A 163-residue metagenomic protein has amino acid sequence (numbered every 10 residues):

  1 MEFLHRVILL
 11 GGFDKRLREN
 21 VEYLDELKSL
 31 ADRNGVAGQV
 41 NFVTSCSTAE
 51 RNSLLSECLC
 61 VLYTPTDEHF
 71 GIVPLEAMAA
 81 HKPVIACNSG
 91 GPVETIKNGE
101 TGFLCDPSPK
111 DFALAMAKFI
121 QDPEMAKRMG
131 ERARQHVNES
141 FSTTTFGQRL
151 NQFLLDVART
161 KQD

Functional and structural regions predicted by a protein language model:
V21-C46: Nucleotide-activated donor-binding/catalytic signature segment of Leloir-type glycosyltransferases, i.e., the conserved
S45, S53-C58: Short alpha-helical donor nucleotide-sugar binding micro-motif in glycosyltransferases
L59, A79-H81: A short alpha->beta transition loop at the rim of the catalytic pocket in nucleotide-sugar-dependent
T66: Aromatic "clamp/platform" in nucleotide-sugar-dependent glycosyltransferases that forms part of the donor/acceptor
P83-A86: Short hydrophobic beta-strand element within catalytic cores of glycosyltransferases and related nucleotide-activated
N98-G99, F103-P109, K118-P123: Conserved acidic donor-binding segment of nucleotide-sugar-dependent glycosyltransferases
D111-L114, K118, M125-E139, F146-R149: A short, well-ordered alpha-helix in the C-terminal region of glycosyltransferases
T143-D163: C-terminal alpha-helical cap of glycosyltransferases
